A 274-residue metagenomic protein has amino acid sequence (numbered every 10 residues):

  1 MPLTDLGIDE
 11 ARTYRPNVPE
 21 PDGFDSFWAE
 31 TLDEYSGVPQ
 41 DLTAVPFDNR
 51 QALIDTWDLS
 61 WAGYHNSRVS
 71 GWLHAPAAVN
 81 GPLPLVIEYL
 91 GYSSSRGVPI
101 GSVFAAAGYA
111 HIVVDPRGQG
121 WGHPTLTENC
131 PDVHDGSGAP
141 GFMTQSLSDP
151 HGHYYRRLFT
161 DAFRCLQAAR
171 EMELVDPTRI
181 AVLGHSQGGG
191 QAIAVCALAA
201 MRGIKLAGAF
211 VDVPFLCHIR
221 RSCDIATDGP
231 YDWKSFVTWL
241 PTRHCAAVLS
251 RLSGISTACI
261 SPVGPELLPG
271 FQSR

Functional and structural regions predicted by a protein language model:
M1-D55: N-terminal targeting or regulatory segments adjacent to alpha/beta-hydrolase or S9 domains
D55-A77: A short loop-to-beta-strand scaffold at the N-terminal edge of the catalytic core in hydrolase folds
G71-A75, G81-Y92, H111: Short beta-strand element of the alpha/beta-hydrolase
S102-V103, A107-T160: Cap/lid segment of the alpha/beta-hydrolase catalytic domain
G141-H185: Gly/Ser-rich "nucleophile elbow"/oxyanion-hole loop immediately N-terminal to the catalytic nucleophile in hydrolases
G184-A192: Gly/Ala-rich beta-loop-alpha elbow adjacent to hydrolase catalytic centers
Q191-P241: Hydrolase active-site cap/lid region
R220-R274: The feature captures the conserved acid-bearing segment of alpha/beta-hydrolase catalytic domains
